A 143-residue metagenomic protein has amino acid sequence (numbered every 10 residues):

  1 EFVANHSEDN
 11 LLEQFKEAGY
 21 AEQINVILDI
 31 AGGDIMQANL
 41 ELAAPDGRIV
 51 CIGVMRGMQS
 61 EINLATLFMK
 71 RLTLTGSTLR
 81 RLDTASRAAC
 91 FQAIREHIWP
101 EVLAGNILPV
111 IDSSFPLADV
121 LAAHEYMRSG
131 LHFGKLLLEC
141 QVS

Functional and structural regions predicted by a protein language model:
E1-A4, E22, T66-M69, F91-R95 (+1 more regions): Short, hinge-like loop/turn segments at secondary-structure boundaries
E1-I35: Adenosine-nucleotide cofactor-binding segment
N25-L28, R48-C51, P109-D112: Short catalytic-loop micro-motif centered on adjacent basic/acidic residues
D34-N106, E139-S143: Glycine-rich phosphate-binding loop and adjacent beta-alpha segment of Rossmann(oid) nucleotide-cofactor-binding
A89, F115-A118: Residue-level signal for the nucleotide or nucleotide-sugar donor/cofactor binding architecture
A104-S113, L121-S143: C-terminal capping/lid region of NAD(P)-dependent oxidoreductase domains
